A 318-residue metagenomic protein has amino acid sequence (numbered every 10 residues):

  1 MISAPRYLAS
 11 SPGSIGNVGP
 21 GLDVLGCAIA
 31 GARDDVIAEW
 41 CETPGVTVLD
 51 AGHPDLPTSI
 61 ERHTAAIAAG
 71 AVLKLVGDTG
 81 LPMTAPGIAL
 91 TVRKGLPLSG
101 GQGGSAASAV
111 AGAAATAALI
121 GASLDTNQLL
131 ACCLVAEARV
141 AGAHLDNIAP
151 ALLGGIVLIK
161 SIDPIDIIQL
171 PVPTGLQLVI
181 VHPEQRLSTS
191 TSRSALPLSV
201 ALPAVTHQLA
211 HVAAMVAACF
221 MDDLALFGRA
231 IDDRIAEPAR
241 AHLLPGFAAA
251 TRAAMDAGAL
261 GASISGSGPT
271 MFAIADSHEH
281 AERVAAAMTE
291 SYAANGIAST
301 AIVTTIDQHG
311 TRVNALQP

Functional and structural regions predicted by a protein language model:
M1-G100, A118-A122, T126, D307-H309 (+1 more regions): ATP-binding N-lobe of GHMP and related small-molecule kinases
G13, G31, H182-L187, R234-I235 (+2 more regions): Glycine-rich beta-alpha junction loops
W40, S161, P183, A273-S277: Short beta-strand-to-loop capping motifs
L49, P86-V92, D125-A136, A210 (+2 more regions): Beta-strand segments within the central parallel beta-sheet cores of soluble alpha/beta enzyme folds
Q102-T126, L152-G154: DPxDG-like acidic metal-binding loop motif
T126-G175, H242, A262, F272: Alpha/beta catalytic cores of group-transfer enzymes, especially the acyltransferase/condensing modules of polyketide
L170, G175-R252, D256-L260: Acyltransferase
C219-P318: Glycine-rich, charge-dense phosphate/pyrophosphate-binding loop(s) and the adjacent flexible "lid"/catalytic subdomain
